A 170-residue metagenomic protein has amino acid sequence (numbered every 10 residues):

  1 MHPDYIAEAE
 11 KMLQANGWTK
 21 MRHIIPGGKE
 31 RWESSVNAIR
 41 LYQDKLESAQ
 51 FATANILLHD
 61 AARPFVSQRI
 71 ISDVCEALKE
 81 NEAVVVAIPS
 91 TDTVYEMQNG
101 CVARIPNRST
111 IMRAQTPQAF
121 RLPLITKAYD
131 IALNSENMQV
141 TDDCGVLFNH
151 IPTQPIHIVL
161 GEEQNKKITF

Functional and structural regions predicted by a protein language model:
M1-T53, S135-E136: Conserved N-terminal catalytic core of the sugar/cofactor nucleotidyltransferase
Q14, D44, E76-E80, D130-N134 (+1 more regions): Generic secondary-structure signature for well-ordered alpha-helical cores
W18-M21, T53, E80, N99 (+1 more regions): A generic structural signal for alpha->beta connector loops
I24, A83, I156-I158: Conserved beta-strand scaffold positions in the cores of enzyme catalytic domains, especially in NTP/NDP-utilizing
E30-Q98, Q115: Conserved beta-loop-beta/alpha segment of the NTase-like Rossmann-fold superfamily that binds/positions NTPs
E96-F120: Short, flexible, basic/aromatic active-site loop/helix in glycosyltransferases
R113-F170: Conserved alpha/beta core of the MobA/IspD/sugar-nucleotide pyrophosphorylase nucleotidyltransferase superfamily
